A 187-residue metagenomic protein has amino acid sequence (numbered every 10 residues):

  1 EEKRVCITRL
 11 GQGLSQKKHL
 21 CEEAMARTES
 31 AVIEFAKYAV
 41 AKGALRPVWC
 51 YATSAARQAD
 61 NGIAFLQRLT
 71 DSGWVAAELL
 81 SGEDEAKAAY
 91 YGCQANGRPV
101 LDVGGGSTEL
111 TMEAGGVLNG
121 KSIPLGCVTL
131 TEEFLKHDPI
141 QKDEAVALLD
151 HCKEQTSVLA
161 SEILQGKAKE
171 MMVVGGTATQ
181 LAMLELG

Functional and structural regions predicted by a protein language model:
E1, C93-I123, G176-Q180: Gly/Thr-rich phosphate-binding beta-strand-loop-beta motif of the actin/hexokinase/Hsp70
E1-E23, A114-E144: Short glycine-rich, Thr/Ser-proximal phosphate-binding strand/loop in the N-terminal lobe of ATP-dependent enzymes
E1-T70, C152-T156, E162-Q165: Conserved phosphate-binding loops in N-terminal lobes of ATP-dependent enzymes of the actin/Hsp70/sugar-kinase
A52-A56, G104, M172-A178: Glycine-rich beta-strand-to-loop/alpha-helix junction loops that act as flexible
A56-A59, K87, A178-A182: Short, active-site-adjacent cap segments at secondary-structure transitions
W74-L80: A glycine-rich helix N-cap at a beta->alpha junction
L80-V100: Conserved phosphate-binding catalytic cores of ATP/NTP-utilizing and phosphoryl-transfer enzymes
Q165-M183: Long, charge-dense, solvent-exposed interaction surfaces that engage phosphate-rich ligands
